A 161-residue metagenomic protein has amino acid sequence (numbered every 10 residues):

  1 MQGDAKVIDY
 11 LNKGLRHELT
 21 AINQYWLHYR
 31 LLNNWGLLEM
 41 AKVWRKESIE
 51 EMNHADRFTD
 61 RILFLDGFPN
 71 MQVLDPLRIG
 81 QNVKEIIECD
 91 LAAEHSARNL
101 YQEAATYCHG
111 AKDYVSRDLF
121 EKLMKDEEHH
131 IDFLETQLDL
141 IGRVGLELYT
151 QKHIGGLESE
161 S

Functional and structural regions predicted by a protein language model:
M1-S161: Iron-associated oxidoreductase/ferritin-like identity signal
